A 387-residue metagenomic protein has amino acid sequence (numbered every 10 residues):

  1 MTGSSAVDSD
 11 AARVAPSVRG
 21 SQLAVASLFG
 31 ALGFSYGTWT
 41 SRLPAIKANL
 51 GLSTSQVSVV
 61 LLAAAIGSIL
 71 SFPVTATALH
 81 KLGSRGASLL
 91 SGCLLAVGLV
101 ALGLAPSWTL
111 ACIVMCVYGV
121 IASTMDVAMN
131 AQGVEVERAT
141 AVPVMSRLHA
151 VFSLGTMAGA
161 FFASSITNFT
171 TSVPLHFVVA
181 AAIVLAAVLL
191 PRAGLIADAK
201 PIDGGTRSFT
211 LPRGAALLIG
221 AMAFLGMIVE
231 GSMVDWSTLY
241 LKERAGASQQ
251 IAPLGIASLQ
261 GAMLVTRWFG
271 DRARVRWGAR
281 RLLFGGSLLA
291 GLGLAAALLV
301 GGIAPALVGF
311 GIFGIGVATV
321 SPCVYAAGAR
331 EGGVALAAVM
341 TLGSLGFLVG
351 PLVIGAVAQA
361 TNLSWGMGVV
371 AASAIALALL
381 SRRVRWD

Functional and structural regions predicted by a protein language model:
S41-S55, D235-I251: Short amphipathic helix-loop junctions that connect adjacent transmembrane helices in Major Facilitator Superfamily/SLC
I46-K47, A78-L79, S165-T170, L241-K242 (+4 more regions): Interfacial helix-cap and linker-helix signal at transmembrane-aqueous boundaries of multi-pass secondary transporters
G51, G83, L104-T109, G246 (+1 more regions): Helix-breaking motifs and short loop linkers at transmembrane-helix boundaries and internal kinks in secondary membrane
L70-S84, T167, T266-A279, A358: Helix-to-loop junctions at the C-terminal end of transmembrane segments in multipass secondary transporters
R85-S88, G92, L283-F284: Primarily marks hydrophobic transmembrane alpha-helices of the MFS/SLC 12-helix fold
C93-P106, L289-G301: C-terminal ends and interior cores of transmembrane alpha-helices in multi-pass membrane transporters/permeases
S123-A139, A318-E331: Intracellular juxtamembrane helix-capping segments at the cytosolic ends of symmetry-related transmembrane helices
S164, L175-H176, A180-I202, A378-R385: C-terminal membrane-cytosol helix-exit motif in multi-pass small-molecule transporters
